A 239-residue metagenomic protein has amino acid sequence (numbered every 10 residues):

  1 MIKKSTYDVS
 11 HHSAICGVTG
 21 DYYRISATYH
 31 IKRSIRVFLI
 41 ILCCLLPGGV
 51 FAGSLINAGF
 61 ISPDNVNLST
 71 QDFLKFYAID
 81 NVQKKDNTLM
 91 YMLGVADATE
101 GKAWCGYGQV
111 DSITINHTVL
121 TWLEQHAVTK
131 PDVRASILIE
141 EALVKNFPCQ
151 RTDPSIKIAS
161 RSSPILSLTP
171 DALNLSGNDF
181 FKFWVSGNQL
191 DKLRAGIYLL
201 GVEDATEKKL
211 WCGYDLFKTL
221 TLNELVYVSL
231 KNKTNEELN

Functional and structural regions predicted by a protein language model:
S5-T6, I25-F38: Bacterial N-terminal signal peptides that target proteins for export
S10-H11, I15-T19: N-terminal amphipathic/hydrophobic targeting modules at extreme N-termini, encompassing cleavable Sec/SRP-type signal
C16, C43-C44: Cysteine-centered motifs
I40, V50-F51: Cleavable N-terminal signal peptides
G53-E124, P164-K231: Short N-proximal segments of mature Sec-exported proteins
H126-T152, T234-N239: Short, compact, well-ordered microdomains
K157-A159: Intrinsically disordered, low-complexity segments enriched in small/polar and acidic residues
